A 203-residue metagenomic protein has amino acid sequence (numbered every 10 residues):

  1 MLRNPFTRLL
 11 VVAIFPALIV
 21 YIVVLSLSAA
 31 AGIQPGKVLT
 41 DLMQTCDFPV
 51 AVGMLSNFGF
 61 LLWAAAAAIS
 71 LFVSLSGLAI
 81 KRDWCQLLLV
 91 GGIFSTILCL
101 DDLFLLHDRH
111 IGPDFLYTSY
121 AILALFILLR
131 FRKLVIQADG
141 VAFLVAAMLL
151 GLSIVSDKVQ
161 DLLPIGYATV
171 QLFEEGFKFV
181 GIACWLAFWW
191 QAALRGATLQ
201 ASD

Functional and structural regions predicted by a protein language model:
L2-D203: Polytopic alpha-helical membrane-helix bundles and their juxtamembrane interface segments in multi-pass membrane
